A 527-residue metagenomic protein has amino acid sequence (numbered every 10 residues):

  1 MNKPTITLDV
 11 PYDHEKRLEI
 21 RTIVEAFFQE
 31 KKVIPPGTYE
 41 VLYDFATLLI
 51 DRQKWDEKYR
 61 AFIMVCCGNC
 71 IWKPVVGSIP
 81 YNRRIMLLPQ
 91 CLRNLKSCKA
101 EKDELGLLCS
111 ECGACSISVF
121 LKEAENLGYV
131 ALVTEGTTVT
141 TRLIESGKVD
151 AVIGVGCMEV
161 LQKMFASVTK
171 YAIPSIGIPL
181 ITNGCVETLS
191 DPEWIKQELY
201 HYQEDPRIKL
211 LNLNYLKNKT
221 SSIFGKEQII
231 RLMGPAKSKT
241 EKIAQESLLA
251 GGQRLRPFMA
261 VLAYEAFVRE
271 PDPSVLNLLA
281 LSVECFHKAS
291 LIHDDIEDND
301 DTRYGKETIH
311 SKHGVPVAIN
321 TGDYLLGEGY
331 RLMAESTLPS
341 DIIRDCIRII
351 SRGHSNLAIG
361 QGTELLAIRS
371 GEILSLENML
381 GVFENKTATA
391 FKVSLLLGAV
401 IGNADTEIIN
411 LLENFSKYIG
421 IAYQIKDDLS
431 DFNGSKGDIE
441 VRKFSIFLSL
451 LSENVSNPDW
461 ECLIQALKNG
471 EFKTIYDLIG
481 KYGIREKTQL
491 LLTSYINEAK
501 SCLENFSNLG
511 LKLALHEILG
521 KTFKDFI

Functional and structural regions predicted by a protein language model:
M1-L87: Electropositive, gly/pro-rich neighborhoods at or near active sites that engage anionic ligands
V76-G128: Redox- and metal-dependent alpha/beta enzyme cores, enriched for Fe-S-associated oxidoreductases and cofactor-handling
Q90-N94, G113, T137-T140, G154-Q162 (+1 more regions): Gly/Ser/Thr-rich loops at beta-strand to alpha-helix junctions that form or flank small-molecule/cofactor-binding
K148-D150: Proline-aspartate-enriched helix->loop->beta-strand connector
S175-L210: Ser/Thr/Gly-rich flexible loops in soluble cytosolic domains mediating phosphotransfer, phosphorylation
S221-G225, L232-W460, G520: Mg2+-dependent prenyl diphosphate-binding active-site environment of isoprenoid biosynthetic enzymes
V455-P458, C462-F506: Mobile late-domain/C-terminal helix-loop "cap" segments that border catalytic sites or the cytosolic face
N508-I527: Short, amphipathic C-terminal "tail helix"
